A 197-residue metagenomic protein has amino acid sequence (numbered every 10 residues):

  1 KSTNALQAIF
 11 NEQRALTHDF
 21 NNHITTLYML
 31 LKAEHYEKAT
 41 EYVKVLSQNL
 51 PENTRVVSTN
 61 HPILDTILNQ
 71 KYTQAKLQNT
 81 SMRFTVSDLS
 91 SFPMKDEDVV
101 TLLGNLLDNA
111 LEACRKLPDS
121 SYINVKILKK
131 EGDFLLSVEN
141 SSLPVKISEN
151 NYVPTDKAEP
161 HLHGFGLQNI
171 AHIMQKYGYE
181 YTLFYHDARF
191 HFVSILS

Functional and structural regions predicted by a protein language model:
K1-K32: Conserved HAMP-HisKA connector
D19, D96-D119: Conserved ATP-binding N-box helix of the HATPase_c
K44-Q48, N60-L77: Short beta-to-alpha transition helix within the HATPase_c
V56, M82-L103: Conserved short strand/loop->alpha-helix "switch" segment adjacent to the catalytic nucleotide/phosphoryl-transfer site
S120-G132: Short beta-strand/loop element within the Bergerat-fold HATPase_c
F134-G164: Glycine-rich/acidic phosphate-handling loop/turn and adjacent ATP-lid/helix of nucleotide-binding kinase/ATPase domains
